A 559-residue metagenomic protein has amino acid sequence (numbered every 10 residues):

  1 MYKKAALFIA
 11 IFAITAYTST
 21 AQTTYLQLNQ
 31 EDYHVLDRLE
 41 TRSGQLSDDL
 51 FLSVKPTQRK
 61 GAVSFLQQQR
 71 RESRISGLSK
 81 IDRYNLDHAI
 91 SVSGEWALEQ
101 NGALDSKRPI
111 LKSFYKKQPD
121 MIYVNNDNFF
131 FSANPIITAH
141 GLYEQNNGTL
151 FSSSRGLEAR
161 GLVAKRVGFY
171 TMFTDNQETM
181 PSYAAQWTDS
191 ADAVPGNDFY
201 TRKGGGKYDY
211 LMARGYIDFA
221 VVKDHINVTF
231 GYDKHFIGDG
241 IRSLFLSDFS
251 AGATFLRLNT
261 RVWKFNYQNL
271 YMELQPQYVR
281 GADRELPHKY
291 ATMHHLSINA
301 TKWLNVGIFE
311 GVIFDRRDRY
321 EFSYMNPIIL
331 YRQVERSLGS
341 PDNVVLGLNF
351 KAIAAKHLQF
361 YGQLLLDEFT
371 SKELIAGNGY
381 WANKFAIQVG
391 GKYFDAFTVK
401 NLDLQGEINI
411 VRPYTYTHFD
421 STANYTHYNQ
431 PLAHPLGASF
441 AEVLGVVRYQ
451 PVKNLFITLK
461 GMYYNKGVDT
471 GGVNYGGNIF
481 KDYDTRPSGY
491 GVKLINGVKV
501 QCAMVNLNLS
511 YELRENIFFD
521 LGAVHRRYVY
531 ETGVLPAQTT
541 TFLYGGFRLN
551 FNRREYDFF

Functional and structural regions predicted by a protein language model:
M1-T24: Bacterial Sec-dependent N-terminal signal peptides
F8, P276, Y464-K466: Short regulatory "switch" loops immediately downstream of catalytic or recognition motifs within protein catalytic
T23-L39: Short N-terminal segments immediately surrounding and downstream of signal-peptide cleavage
L36, H225-D233, Y361, L365 (+1 more regions): Active-site-adjacent bridging/hinge elements
L36, R214, L444: Generic structural marker for isolated residues within well-ordered, non-membrane alpha-helices of soluble domains
R42-S53, Q58-K60, F65-N305, E310-R316 (+8 more regions): Outer-membrane beta-barrel channel domains
Y210, L304-V312, R317-F559: Exposed, low-structure sequence patches enriched in small/polar residues
